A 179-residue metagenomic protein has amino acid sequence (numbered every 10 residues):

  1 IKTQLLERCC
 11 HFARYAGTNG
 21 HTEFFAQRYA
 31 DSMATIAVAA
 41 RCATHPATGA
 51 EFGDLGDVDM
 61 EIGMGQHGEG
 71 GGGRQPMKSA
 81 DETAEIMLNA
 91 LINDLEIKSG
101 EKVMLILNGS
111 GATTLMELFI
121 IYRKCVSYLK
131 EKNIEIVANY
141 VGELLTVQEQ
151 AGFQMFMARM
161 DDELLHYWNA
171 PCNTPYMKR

Functional and structural regions predicted by a protein language model:
I1-E23, Y29-A30, A34: Short alpha-helices
Q4, G49-E51, G142-L144: Short, well-ordered helical secondary-structure segments
Q4-E7, Q27, Q66, Q75 (+2 more regions): Residue-identity detector for glutamine
R8-A16, M87, L91, C125: Buried hydrophobic packing segments
F12, F24-F25, F52, F119 (+1 more regions): Phenylalanine-focused residue identity feature
Q27-F119: Mixed-charge interfacial surface used for oligomerization/domain docking and macromolecular partner engagement
A90-R179: C-terminal non-catalytic interaction/assembly regions of soluble proteins
